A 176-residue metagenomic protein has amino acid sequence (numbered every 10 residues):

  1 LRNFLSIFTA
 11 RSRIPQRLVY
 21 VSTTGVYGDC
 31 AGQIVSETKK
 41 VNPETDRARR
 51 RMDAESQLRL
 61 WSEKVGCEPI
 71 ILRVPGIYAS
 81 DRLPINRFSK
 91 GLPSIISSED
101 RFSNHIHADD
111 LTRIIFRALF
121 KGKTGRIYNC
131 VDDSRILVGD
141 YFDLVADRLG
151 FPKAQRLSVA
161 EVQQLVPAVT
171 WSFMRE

Functional and structural regions predicted by a protein language model:
L1-Y20: NAD(P)-cofactor binding segment of oxidoreductase domains
V21-I34, I77-D81: Conserved catalytic-site region of short-chain dehydrogenase/reductase
A31-I71, I96: Catalytic helix-loop patch of NAD(P)-dependent Rossmann-fold dehydrogenases
R49, I106, I136: Residue-level signal for the nucleotide or nucleotide-sugar donor/cofactor binding architecture
M52, K64-C67, I77-K90, I96 (+2 more regions): Glycine/proline-rich active-site loop of Rossmann-fold NAD(P)-dependent oxidoreductases
R87-I106, D110: A conserved pocket-lining segment of Rossmann-fold NAD(P)-dependent short-chain dehydrogenase/reductase
T112-V169: Mid/C-terminal beta-alpha module of Rossmann-like enzyme folds, strongest in SDR-family dehydrogenases/epimerases
